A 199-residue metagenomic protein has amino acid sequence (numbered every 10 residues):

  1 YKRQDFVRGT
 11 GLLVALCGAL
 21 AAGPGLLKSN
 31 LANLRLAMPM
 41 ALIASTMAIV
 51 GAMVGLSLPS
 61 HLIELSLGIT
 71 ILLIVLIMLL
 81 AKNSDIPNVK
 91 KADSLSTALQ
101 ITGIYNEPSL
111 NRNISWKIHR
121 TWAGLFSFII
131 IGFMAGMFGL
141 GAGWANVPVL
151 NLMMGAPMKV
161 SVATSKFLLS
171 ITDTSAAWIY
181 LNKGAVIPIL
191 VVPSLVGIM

Functional and structural regions predicted by a protein language model:
K2-F6, A145-V160: Interfacial segments of multi-pass membrane proteins
K2-Q4, G25-G132, L152, N182-M199: Juxtamembrane transmembrane-helix boundary motif
R8-A15, S165-L169, L190-L195: Short hydrophobic/aromatic, small-residue-rich stretches within specific transmembrane helices of secondary active
L13-G25, V196-G197: Central cavity-lining transmembrane alpha-helices of secondary-active solute carriers, predominantly the Major
L16-A19, L72-V75, S170-D173: Small-residue-rich packing faces within the transmembrane alpha-helices of Major Facilitator Superfamily
I131-G136, T172, A176, G197: Hydrophobic transmembrane alpha-helices of secondary-active solute transporters
A135-G143: Short helix-coil transition sites and intra-membrane helix breaks within transmembrane domains of multi-pass
